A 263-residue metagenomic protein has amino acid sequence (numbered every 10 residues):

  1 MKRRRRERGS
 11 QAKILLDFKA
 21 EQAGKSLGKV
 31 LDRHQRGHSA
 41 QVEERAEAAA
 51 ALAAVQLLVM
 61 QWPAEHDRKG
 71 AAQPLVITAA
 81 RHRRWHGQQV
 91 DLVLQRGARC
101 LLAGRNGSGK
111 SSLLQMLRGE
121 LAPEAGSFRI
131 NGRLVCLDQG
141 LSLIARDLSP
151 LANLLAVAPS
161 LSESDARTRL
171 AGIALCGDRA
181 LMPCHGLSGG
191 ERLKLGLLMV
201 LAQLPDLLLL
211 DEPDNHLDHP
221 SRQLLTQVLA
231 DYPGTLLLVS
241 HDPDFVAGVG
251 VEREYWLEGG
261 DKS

Functional and structural regions predicted by a protein language model:
M1-R84: Coupling and communication elements adjacent to P-loop NTPase active sites across diverse families
R68-S263: ABC ATP-binding cassette signature C-motif
